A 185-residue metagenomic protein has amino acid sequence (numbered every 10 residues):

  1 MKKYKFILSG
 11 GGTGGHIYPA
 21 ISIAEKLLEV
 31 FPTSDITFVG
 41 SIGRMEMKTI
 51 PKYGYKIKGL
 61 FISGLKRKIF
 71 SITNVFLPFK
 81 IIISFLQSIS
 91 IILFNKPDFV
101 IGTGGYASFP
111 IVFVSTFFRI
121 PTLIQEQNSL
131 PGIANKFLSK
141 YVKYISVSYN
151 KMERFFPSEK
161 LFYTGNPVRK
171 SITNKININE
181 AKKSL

Functional and structural regions predicted by a protein language model:
K3-T13, V30-F79, F162-V168: Conserved nucleotide-sugar phosphate-binding/catalytic loop shared by glycosyltransferases and other
K5, K56, T116-K182: Active-site-proximal region of nucleotide-activated glycan assembly enzymes, centered on histidine/acidic-rich loops
T13-G14, G105-A107, S129: Residue-level detector of alpha-helix initiation sites
H16-L27: Short amphipathic alpha-helix
P19, V39-I42, T103, E126-Q127 (+1 more regions): Replace "coordinates the UDP/GDP/TDP-sugar" with "coordinates nucleotide-activated sugar donors
K26-L28, F94, P110-P121, K140-Y141: Alpha-helix C-terminal capping segments
R44-K48, P97-F118: An aromatic- and histidine-rich active-site surface loop
R67-F99, F117: An amphipathic, basic-hydrophobic alpha-helix
